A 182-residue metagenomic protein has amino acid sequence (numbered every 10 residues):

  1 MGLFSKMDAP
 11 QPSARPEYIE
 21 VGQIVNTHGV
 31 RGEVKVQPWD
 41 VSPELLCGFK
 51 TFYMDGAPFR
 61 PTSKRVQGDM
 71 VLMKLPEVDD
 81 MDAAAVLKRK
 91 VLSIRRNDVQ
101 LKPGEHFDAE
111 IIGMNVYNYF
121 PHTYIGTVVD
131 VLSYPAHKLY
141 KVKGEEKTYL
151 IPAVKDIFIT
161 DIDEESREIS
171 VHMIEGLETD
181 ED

Functional and structural regions predicted by a protein language model:
M1-D182: Short Lys/Arg-rich amphipathic alpha-helical segments
